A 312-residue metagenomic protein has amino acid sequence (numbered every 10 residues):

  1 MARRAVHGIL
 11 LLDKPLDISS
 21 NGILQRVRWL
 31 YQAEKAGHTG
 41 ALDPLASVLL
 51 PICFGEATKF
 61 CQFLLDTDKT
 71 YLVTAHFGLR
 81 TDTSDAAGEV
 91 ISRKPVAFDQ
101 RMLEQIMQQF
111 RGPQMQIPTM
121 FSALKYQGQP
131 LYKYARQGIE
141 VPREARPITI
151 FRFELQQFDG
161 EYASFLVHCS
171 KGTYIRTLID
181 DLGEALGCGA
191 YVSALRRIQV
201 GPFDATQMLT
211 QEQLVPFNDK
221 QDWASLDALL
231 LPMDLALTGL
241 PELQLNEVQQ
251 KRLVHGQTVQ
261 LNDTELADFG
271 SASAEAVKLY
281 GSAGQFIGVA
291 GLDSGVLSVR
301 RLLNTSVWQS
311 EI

Functional and structural regions predicted by a protein language model:
M1-D17, N21-L42, A185, G189-I312: Accessory RNA 3′-end/elbow-binding domains used by RNA modification enzymes
M1-T177, D181-L209, G288-V289: RNA pseudouridine synthases
